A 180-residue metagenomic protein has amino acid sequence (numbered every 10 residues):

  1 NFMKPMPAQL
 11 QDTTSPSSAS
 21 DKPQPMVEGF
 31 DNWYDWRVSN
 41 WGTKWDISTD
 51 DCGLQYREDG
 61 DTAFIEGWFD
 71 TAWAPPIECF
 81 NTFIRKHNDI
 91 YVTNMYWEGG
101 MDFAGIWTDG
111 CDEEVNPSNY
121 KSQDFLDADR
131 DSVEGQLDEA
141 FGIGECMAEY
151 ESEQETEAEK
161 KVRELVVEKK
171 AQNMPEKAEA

Functional and structural regions predicted by a protein language model:
N1-A180: Intrinsic low-complexity, intrinsically disordered or marginally ordered coil/linker segments
